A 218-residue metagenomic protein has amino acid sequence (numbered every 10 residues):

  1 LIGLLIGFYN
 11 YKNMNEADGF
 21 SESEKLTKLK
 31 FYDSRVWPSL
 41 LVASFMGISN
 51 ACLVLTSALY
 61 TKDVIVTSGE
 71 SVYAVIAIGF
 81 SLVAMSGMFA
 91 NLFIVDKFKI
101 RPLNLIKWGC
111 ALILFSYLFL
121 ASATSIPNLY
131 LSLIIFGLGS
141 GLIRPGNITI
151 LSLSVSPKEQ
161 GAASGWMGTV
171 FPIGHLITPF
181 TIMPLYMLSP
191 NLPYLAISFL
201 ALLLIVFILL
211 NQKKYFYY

Functional and structural regions predicted by a protein language model:
I2-G19, I205-Q212: C-terminal membrane-cytosol helix-exit motif in multi-pass small-molecule transporters
Y11-L41: Juxtamembrane intracellular "pre-TM" segments in multi-pass secondary transporters
D33-L53, I134: Pair of pore-lining "gating" transmembrane helices in MFS-fold secondary transporters
L55-A74: Short amphipathic helix-loop junctions that connect adjacent transmembrane helices in Major Facilitator Superfamily/SLC
V75-F98: Transmembrane alpha-helices of Major Facilitator/SLC transporters
N104-F119: Structural signature of the two symmetry-related core transmembrane helices
L142-V155: Intracellular juxtamembrane helix-capping segments at the cytosolic ends of symmetry-related transmembrane helices
V155-L188: A late C-terminal transmembrane helix in Major Facilitator Superfamily
